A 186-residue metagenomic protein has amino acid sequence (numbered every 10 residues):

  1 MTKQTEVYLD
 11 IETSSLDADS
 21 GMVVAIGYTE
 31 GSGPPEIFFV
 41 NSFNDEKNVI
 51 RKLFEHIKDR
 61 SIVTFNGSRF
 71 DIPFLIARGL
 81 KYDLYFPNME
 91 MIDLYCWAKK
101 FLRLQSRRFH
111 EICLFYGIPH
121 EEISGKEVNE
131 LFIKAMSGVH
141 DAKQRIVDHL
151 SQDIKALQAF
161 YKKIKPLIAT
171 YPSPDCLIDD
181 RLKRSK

Functional and structural regions predicted by a protein language model:
M1, T13-S20, G79-D83, L104 (+1 more regions): Hydrophobic, well-ordered secondary-structure scaffolds
M1-I57: Conserved RNase H-like, two-metal-ion catalytic cores of nucleic-acid enzymes
T5, F101-L104, Y116: RNase H-like (RuvC/DEDD) metal-dependent nuclease/polynucleotide-processing core
D10-E12, D71, D93, D153: Acidic active-site catalytic centers that drive phospho-/nucleotidyl reactions and related ester hydrolyses
S20-G21, L75-A77, K162: Short amphipathic alpha-helical segments
P35-E111: Conserved DEDDh/DEDDy metal-dependent 3′-5′ exonuclease domain
I112-D180: Acidic, Mg2+-coordinating catalytic module of metal-dependent nucleases/exonucleases that use a two-metal-ion mechanism
R184-K186: Acidic, Ser/Thr-rich low-complexity intrinsically disordered segments
